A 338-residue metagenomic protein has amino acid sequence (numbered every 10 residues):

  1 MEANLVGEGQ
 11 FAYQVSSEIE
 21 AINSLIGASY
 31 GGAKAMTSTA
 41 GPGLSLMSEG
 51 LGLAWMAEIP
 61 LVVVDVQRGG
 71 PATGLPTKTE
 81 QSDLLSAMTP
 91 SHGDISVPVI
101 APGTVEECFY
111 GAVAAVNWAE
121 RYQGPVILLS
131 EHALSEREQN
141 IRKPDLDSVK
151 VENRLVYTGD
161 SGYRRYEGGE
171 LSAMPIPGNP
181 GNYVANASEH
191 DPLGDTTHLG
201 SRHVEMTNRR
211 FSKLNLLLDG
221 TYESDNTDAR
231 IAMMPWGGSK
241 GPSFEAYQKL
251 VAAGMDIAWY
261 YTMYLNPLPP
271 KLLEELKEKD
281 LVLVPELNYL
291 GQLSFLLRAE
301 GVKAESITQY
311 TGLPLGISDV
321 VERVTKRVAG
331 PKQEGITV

Functional and structural regions predicted by a protein language model:
M1-T89, S96, P102, S306 (+2 more regions): Thiamine diphosphate
S16-I22, G43-L46, E107, M263-P270 (+1 more regions): Short acidic loop-to-helix transition motifs that present clustered carboxylates
I26-S29, A33-M36, F109-R121: Active-site-proximal alpha-helical scaffold in enzymes
M56, H92, E120-Y122: Arginine/glycine-rich "motif VI" loop of SF2 helicases in the C-terminal RecA-like domain
G70-A72, E107-C108, S135-E138: Short, well-ordered, mixed-charge alpha-helical segments that flank or form enzyme active sites
P90-G93, N226: Short, flexible turn/loop "capping" segments at secondary-structure junctions
P98-T104, A232-M234: Short, well-ordered beta-strand elements within core beta-sheets of diverse protein domains
G111, V116-V338: Flexible, low-complexity linker and terminal segments
